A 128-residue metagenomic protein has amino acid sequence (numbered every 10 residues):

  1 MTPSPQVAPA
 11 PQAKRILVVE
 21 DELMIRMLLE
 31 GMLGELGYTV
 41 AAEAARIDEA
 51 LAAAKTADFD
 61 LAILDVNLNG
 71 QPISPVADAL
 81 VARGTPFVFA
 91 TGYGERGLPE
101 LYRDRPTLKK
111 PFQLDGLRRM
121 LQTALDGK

Functional and structural regions predicted by a protein language model:
M1-R15, Q113-K128: Non-catalytic signal-transmission and effector/linker regions of two-component phosphorelay proteins
E20: Conserved acidic carboxylate
L23-A42: Two-component/phosphorelay signaling modules centered on CheY-like receiver
E43-L61: Acidic, metal-coordinating helix/loop segments flanking the phosphotransfer/catalytic sites of two-component signaling
D65: Active-site residues of response regulator receiver
L68: Receiver (REC) domain active-site loop signature in two-component systems and cognate sites in sensor histidine kinases
Q71-T85: Short amphipathic alpha-helix used as the core "switch/output" element in two-component signaling
V88-A90: Hydrophobic/aromatic residues positioned on beta-strands within the core alpha/beta folds
